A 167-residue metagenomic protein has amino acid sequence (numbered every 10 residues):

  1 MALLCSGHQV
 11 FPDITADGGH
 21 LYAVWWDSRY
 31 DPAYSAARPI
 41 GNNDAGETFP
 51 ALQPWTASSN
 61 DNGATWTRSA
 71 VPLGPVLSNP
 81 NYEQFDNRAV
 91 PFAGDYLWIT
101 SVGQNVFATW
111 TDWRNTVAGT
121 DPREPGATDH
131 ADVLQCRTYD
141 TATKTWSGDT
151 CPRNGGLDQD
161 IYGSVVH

Functional and structural regions predicted by a protein language model:
M1-H167: Extracellular, repeat-based ectodomains that mediate carbohydrate processing or recognition
